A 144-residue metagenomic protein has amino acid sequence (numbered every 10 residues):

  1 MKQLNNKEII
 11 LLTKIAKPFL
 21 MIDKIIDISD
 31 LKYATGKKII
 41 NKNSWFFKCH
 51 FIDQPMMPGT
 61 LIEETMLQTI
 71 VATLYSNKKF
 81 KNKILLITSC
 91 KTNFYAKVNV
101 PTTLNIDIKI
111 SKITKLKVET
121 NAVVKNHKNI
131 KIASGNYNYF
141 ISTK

Functional and structural regions predicted by a protein language model:
M1-Q3, L67-D107, S111, K117 (+1 more regions): Hydrophobic beta-strand-centered segment that forms part of the acyl-chain substrate-binding groove
L4-A16: Short aromatic-glycine motifs in intrinsically disordered, low-complexity regions
A16-M57: Catalytic strand-loop segment that frames the active site of acyl-thioester-processing enzymes
S29-K32, K112-V118: Short, conserved beta-turn/loop elements at beta-strand boundaries and strand-helix junctions
K38-I40, I110, V124, Y139: Hydrophobic beta-strand positions in extracellular immunoglobulin-like domains
C49-A72: Compact, glycine-rich, soluble single-domain proteins
